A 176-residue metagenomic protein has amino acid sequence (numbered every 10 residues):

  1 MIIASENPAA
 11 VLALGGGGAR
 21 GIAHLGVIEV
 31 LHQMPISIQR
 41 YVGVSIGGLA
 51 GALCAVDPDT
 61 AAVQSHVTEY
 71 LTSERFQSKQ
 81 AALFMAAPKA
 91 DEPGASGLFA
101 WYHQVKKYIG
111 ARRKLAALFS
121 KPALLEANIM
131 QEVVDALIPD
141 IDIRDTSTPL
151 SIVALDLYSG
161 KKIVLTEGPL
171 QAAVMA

Functional and structural regions predicted by a protein language model:
M1-A9, P139, T146-P149, L155-Y158 (+1 more regions): Small-residue-rich anion-binding loops in enzyme active sites
E6-A13, G18-P122, N128, V134 (+2 more regions): Patatin-like phospholipase
V44, I152-V153: Alpha/beta-hydrolase-fold catalytic nucleophile elbow
R75-Q80, I138-T148: A short alpha-helix-loop-beta-strand transition element characteristic of N-terminal alpha/beta dinucleotide-binding
K162: Alpha-helical segment proximal to the catalytic Tyr-Lys
